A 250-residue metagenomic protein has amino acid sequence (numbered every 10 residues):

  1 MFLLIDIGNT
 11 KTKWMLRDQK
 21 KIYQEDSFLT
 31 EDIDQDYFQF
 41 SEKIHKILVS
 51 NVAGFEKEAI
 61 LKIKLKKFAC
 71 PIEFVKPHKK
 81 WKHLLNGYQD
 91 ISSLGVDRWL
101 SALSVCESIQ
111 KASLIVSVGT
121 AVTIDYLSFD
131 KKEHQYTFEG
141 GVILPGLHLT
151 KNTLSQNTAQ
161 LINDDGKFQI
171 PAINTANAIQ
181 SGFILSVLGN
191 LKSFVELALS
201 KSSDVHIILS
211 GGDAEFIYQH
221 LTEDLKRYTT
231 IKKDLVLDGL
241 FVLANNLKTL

Functional and structural regions predicted by a protein language model:
M1-W81: N-terminal glycine/serine-rich phosphate-binding loop of ATP-dependent small-molecule kinases, especially carbohydrate
M1-Y23, V105, K111-Q135, L154 (+1 more regions): Gly/Thr-rich phosphate-binding beta-strand-loop-beta motif of the actin/hexokinase/Hsp70
K11, S50-K57, S181, D204-L221: Glycine-rich phosphate-binding loops at beta-strand->alpha-helix junctions
A69-K82, T222-F241: Conserved phosphate-binding/catalytic loops in two-lobed NTP-binding clefts
K82-S113, L237-L250: Conserved phosphate-binding catalytic cores of ATP/NTP-utilizing and phosphoryl-transfer enzymes
S101, E107-Q110, E139-S181, L185 (+1 more regions): Glycine-rich phosphate-binding loop plus the immediately following alpha-helix
A159, I184, Q219, T229-L250: Glycine-rich phosphate-binding/hydrolytic loop that grips phosphoryl groups
F168-H206, T229: Adenine-nucleotide phosphate-binding core of ATP-dependent small-molecule kinases
